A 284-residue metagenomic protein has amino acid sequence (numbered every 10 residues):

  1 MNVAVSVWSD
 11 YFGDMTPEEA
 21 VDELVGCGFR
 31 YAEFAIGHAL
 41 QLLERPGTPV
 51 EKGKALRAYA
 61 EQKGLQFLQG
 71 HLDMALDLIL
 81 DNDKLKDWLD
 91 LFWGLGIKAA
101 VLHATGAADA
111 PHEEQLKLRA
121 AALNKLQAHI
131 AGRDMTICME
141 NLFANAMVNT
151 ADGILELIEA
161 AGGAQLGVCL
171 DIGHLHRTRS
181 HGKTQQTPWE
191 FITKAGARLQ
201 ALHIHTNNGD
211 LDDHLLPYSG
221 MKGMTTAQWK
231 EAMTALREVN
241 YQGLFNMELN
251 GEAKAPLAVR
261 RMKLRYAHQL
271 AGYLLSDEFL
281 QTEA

Functional and structural regions predicted by a protein language model:
M1-S6, L65-D73: N-terminal small/glycine-rich loop or linker at the start of catalytic domains across soluble metabolic enzymes
M1-S9, G13-R30, E61, D90-G96 (+1 more regions): Histidine-acidic metal/acid-base catalytic patches
S9-G13, I36-H38, D73-L76, A104-A108 (+4 more regions): Active-site-proximal loop/turn and secondary-structure-junction residues that shape catalytic pockets, frequently
E18-E19, Y59-Q62, Q66, L76-V168: Active-site acidic/histidine proton-transfer and metal-coordination neighborhood in alpha/beta enzyme cores
R30-G37, Q66-H71, A100-V101: Short, well-structured secondary-structure segments
E33-R57, A107-A110: Glycine-rich, proline-tolerant flexible connector loops at the mouths of alpha/beta enzymes
A39-E44, L76-L78, A108-E113, H176-R179 (+2 more regions): A short acidic, helix-capping loop that chelates divalent metal ions and anchors anionic groups
H71-L78, G220-G223: The substrate-binding groove and active-site-proximal loops of carbohydrate-active enzymes, especially glycoside
